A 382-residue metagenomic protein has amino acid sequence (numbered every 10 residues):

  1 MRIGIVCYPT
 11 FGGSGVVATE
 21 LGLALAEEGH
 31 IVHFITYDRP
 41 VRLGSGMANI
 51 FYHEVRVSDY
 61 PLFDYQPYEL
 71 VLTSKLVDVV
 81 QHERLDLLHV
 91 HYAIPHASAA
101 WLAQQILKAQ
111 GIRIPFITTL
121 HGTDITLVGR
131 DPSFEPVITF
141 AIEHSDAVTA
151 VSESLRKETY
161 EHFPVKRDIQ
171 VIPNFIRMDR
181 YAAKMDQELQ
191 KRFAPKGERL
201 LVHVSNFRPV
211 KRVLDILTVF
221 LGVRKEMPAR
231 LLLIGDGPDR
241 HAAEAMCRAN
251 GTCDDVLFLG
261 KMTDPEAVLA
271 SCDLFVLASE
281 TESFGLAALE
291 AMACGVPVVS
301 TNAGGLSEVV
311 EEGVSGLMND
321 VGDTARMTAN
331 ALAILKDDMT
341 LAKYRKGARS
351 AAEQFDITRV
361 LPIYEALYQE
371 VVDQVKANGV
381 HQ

Functional and structural regions predicted by a protein language model:
C7-F11, L23-Y68: N-terminal strand-loop element at the rim of the active site of nucleotide-sugar-dependent glycosyltransferases
S154, F175: Carbohydrate-associated surface elements
Y181-P195: A short helix/loop element that forms part of the nucleotide-sugar donor recognition site in Leloir-type
A194-F220: Conserved donor-binding/catalytic core segment of Leloir-type glycosyltransferases
K261, E280: Aromatic "clamp/platform" in nucleotide-sugar-dependent glycosyltransferases that forms part of the donor/acceptor
P297-S300, V310: Short hydrophobic beta-strand element within catalytic cores of glycosyltransferases and related nucleotide-activated
E312-G313, L317-T324, A333-D338: Conserved acidic donor-binding segment of nucleotide-sugar-dependent glycosyltransferases
A333, T340-Q354, I363-A366: A short, well-ordered alpha-helix in the C-terminal region of glycosyltransferases
